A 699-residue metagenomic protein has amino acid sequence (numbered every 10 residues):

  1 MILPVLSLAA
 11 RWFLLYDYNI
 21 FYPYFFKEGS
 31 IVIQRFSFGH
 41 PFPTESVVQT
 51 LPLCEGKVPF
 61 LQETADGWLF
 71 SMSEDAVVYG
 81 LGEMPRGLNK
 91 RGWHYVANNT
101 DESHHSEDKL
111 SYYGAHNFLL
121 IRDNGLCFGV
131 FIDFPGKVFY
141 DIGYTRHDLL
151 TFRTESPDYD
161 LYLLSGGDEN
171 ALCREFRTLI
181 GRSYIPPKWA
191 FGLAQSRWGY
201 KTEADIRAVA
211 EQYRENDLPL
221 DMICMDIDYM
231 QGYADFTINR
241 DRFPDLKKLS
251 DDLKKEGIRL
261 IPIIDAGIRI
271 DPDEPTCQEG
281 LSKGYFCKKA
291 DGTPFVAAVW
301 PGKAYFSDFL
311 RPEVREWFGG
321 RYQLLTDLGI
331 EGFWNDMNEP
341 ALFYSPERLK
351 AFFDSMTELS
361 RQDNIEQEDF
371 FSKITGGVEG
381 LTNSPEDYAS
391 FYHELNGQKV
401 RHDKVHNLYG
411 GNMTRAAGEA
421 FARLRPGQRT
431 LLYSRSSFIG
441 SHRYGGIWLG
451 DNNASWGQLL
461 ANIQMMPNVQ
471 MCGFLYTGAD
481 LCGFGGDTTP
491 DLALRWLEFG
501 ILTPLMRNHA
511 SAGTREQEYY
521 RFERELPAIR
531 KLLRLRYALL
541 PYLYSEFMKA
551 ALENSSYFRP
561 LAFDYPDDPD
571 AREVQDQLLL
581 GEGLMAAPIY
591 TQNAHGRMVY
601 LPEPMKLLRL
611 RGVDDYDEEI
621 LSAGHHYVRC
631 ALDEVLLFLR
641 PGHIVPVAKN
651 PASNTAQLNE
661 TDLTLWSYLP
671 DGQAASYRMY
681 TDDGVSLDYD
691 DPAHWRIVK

Functional and structural regions predicted by a protein language model:
I2-R11: Positively charged N-terminal leader segments that act as targeting/secretion signals
L14-P187, R197-W198, E203, A210-E215 (+5 more regions): Catalytic and substrate-binding clefts that recognize carbohydrates or anionic sugar/phosphate headgroups
K27, L120-G125, A290-D291, P602-P604 (+1 more regions): Short acidic-glycine loop/turn motifs at beta-strand connectors
R35, T64, P219-I529, D564-Y565 (+1 more regions): Aromatic- and carboxylate-enriched substrate-binding clefts and catalytic-loop regions of carbohydrate-active enzymes
Y95-V96, Y112-A115, R207, R315 (+3 more regions): Short, hydrophobic/amphipathic alpha-helical packing segments that form internal helix faces or helix-helix interfaces
Y113-N117, G125-C127, P135, S156-D158 (+10 more regions): Extracellular structured ligand-interaction cores
F118, F176, Y213, L253 (+4 more regions): A residue-level signal for conserved active-site and pocket-lining positions in enzyme catalytic cores
L408, T414-T430, S436-I447, A461-M465 (+2 more regions): Catalytic core of carbohydrate-active enzymes
